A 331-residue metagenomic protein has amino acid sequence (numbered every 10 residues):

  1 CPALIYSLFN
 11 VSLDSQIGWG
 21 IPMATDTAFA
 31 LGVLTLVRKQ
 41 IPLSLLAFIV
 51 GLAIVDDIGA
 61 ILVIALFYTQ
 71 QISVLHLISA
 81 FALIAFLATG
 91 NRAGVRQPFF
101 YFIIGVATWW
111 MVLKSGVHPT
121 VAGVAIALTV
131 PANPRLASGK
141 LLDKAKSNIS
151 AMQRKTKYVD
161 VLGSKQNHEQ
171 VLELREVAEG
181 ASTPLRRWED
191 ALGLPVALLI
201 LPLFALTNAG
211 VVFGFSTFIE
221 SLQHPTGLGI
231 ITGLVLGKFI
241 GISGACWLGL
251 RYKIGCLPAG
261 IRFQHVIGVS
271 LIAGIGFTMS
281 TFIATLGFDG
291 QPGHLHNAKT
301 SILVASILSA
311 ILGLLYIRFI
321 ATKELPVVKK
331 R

Functional and structural regions predicted by a protein language model:
C1-P2, Y6, A30, L34 (+19 more regions): Alpha-helical transmembrane segments in multi-pass membrane proteins
P2-G20: Transmembrane alpha-helix boundary signature
I5-Y6, V63-I64, L113-H118, P202-V211 (+1 more regions): Hydrophobic alpha-helical transmembrane segments in multi-pass integral membrane proteins
V11-D14, L36-S44, V55, T69-Q70 (+5 more regions): Juxtamembrane helix-boundary/capping and inter-helix hinge elements in multi-pass membrane proteins
D14-A28, T69-A82, T120, I230-G237: Structural signature of hydrophobic alpha-helical transmembrane segments
L34-I149: Functional cores that coordinate and move charged inorganic groups
N91, F100-I104, A122-G260, I320-R331: Predominantly late transmembrane helices and immediately cytosolic-facing juxtamembrane segments
F102-A107, I219-G227, G287-I311: Structural signal for the N-terminal portions of transmembrane helices and their immediately preceding loop/interface
